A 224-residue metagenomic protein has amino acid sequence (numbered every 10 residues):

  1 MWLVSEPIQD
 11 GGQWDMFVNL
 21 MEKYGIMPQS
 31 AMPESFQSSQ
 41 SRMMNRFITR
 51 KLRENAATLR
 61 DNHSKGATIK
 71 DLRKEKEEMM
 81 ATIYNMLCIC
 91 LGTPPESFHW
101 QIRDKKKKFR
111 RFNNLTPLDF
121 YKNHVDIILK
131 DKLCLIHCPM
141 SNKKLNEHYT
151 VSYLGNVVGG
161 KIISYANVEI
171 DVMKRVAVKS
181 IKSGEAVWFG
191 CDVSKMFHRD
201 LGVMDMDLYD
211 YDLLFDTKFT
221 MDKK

Functional and structural regions predicted by a protein language model:
M1-I8, S41, N45, L59 (+1 more regions): Active-site-adjacent substructure of cysteine-protease-like catalytic cores
M1-L118: Papain-like cysteine protease catalytic cores
G11-G12, G25, G66, G92 (+5 more regions): Residue-identity detector for glycine
K70-K179: Extended, H/D-rich, highly charged conserved domains that either
